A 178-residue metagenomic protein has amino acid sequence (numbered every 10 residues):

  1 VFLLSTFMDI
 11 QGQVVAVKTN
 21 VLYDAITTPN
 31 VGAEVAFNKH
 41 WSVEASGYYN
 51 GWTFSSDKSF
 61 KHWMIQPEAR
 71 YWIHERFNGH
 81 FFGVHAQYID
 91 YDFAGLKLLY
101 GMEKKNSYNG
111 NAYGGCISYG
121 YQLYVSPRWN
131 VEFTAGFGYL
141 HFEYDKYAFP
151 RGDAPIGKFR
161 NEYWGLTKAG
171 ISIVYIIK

Functional and structural regions predicted by a protein language model:
V1-V15, I173, I177: Bacterial Sec-dependent N-terminal signal peptides
Q13-H62, R70: Start-of-domain marker
Q13-V15, A25-T27, S59-I65, N78 (+2 more regions): Residues that define the transmembrane beta-barrel architecture of outer-membrane proteins
V17-T19, A33, A45, P67 (+4 more regions): Membrane-embedded beta-strand positions of outer-membrane beta-barrel proteins
V21-A25, G47-T53, Y71-I73, A86-D92 (+3 more regions): Transmembrane beta-strands of outer-membrane beta-barrel pores
W41-V43, F77, P127-V131: Repeated loop/turn-to-beta-strand initiation elements of outer-membrane beta-barrel proteins
Y48-H62, D90-A112, E143-E162: Flexible, solvent-exposed loop segments that connect beta-strands
W72, Y163-K178: Outer-membrane beta-barrel "beta-signal"
